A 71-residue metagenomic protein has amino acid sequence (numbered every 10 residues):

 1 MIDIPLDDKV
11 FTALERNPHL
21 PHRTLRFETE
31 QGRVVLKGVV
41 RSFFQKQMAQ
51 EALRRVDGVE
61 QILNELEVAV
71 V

Functional and structural regions predicted by a protein language model:
M1-V71: N-terminal targeting leaders
